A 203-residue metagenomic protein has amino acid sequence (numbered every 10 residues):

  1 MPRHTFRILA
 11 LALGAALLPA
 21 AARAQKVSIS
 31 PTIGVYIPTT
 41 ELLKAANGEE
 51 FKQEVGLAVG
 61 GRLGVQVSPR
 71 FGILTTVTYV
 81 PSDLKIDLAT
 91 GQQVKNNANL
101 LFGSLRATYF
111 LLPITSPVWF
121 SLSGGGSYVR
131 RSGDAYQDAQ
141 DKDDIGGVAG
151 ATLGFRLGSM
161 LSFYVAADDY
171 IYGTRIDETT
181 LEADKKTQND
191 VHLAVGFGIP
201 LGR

Functional and structural regions predicted by a protein language model:
M1-K26, G202-R203: Cleavable N-terminal export/targeting peptides
S30-V35, R62-D138, D144, F163 (+1 more regions): Gram-negative (and chloroplast) outer-membrane scaffold detector with strong preference for beta-barrel transmembrane
Y36-V59, Q140-D143: Surface-exposed strand-loop-strand hairpins of Gram-negative outer-membrane beta-barrel proteins
E41-G48, K85-Q92, S132-Q140, R175-E182: Outer-membrane beta-barrel translocator domains and adjoining extracellular loop/strand segments of Gram-negative
T115, R156-S159: A short, structured loop/turn motif at beta-sheet edges
A167-D168: Internal, hydrophobic beta-strand segments that form the core of beta-sheet-rich folds
A183-V191: Individual transmembrane alpha-helices with interfacial aromatic-anchor signatures
